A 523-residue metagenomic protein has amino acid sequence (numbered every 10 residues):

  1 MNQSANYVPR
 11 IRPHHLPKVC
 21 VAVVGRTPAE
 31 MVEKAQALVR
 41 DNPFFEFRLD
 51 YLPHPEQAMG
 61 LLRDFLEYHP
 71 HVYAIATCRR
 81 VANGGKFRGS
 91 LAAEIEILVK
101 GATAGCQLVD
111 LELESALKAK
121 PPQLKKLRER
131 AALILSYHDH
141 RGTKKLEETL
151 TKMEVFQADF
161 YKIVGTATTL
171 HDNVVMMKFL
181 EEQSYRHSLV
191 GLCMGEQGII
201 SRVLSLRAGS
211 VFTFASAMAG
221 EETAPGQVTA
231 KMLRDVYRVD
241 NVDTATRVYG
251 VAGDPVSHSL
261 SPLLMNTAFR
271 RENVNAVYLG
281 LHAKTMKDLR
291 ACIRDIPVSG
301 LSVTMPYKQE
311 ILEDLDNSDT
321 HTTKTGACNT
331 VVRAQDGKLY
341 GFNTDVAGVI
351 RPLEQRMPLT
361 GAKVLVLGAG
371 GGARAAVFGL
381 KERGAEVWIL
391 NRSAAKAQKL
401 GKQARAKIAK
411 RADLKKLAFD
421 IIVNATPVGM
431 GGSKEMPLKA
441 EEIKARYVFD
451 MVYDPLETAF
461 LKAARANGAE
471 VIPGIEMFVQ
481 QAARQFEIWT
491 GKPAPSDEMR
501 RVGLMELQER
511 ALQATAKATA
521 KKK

Functional and structural regions predicted by a protein language model:
I11-L38, N42-K126, A132-T143, G165: Active-site beta->alpha loop and helix N-cap motifs at the rims of alpha/beta catalytic domains
E67-H69, K125-R128, L359-T360, L438-R446: Short, conserved loop/helix-junction motifs that constitute active-site signature segments in enzyme catalytic cores
E114-A245: Catalytic alpha/beta core domains of metabolic enzymes, predominantly
C193, V248-V256, N343, L353 (+3 more regions): Glycine-rich adenosine-cofactor-binding loop
T246-M357, P455: Phosphate/diphosphate ligand-binding glycine-rich loop within oxidoreductases
R383-A404: NAD(P)-binding Rossmann-fold cofactor-contacting core
K402-I472, E476: Rossmann-like adenosine-cofactor binding region
M451-K523: Adenosine-phosphate binding glycine-rich loop
